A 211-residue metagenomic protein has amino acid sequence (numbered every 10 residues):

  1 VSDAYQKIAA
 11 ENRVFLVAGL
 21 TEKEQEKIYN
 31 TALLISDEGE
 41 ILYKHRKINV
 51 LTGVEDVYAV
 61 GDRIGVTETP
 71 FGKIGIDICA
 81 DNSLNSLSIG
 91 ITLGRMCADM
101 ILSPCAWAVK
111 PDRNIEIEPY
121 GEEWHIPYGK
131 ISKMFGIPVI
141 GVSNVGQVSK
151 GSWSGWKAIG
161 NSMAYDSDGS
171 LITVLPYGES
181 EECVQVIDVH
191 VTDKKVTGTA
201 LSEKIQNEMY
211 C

Functional and structural regions predicted by a protein language model:
V1-V17, S83-C183: CN hydrolase (nitrilase-like) catalytic-core segments centered on the catalytic cysteine and neighboring Lys/Glu
D3, K7, K23-Y128, V191-I205: Active-site catalytic loop in hydrolytic enzyme cores
A18-E22, L51-E55, V148-S152: Intrinsically disordered, low-complexity segments enriched in polar/charged residues with Gly/Pro, especially when
A18-L20, T31-L34, G65-V66, S162-A164 (+1 more regions): Short beta-strand scaffold segments in enzyme catalytic cores
K27, A59-G61, T69, M134 (+3 more regions): A generic fold-level signal
H45, T67, V142, L175 (+1 more regions): Hydrophobic residues at beta-strand termini and immediately following loops that shape nucleotide-binding pockets
S167, I187-T192: Short beta-strand-to-coil "C-cap" segments at the C-terminal boundary of structured domains/repeats, marking
